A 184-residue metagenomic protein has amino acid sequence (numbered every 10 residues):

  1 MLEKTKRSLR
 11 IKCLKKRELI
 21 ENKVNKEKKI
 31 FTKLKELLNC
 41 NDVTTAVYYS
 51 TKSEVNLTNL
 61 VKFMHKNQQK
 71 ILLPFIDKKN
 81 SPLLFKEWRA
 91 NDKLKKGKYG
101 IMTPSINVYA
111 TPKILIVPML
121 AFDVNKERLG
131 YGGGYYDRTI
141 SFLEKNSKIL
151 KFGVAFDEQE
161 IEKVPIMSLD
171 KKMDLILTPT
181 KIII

Functional and structural regions predicted by a protein language model:
M1-A110: N-terminal active-site beta-alpha-beta segment that forms phosphate/nucleotide-binding and substrate-recognition loops
L2-K4, S8, L19, A110-L115 (+2 more regions): Surface-exposed, charge/polar-rich loops and edge strands
C13, V47, I71, I116 (+2 more regions): A residue-level signal for conserved active-site and pocket-lining positions in enzyme catalytic cores
Y49, M119, T180: Glycine-rich, N-terminal phosphate-binding loop of Rossmann-like dinucleotide-binding domains
T51-S53, L120-V124: Short glycine-rich anion-binding loops that position phosphate/pyrophosphate groups of nucleotides and phosphorylated
K62, Y131-D137: Charged helix-capping and loop-helix junction motifs
K95-K98, R128-G132, K151: Short glycine/serine/threonine-biased micro-segments
P104, P118-A121: A structured binding-face within diverse protein domains that lines the active/interaction site
